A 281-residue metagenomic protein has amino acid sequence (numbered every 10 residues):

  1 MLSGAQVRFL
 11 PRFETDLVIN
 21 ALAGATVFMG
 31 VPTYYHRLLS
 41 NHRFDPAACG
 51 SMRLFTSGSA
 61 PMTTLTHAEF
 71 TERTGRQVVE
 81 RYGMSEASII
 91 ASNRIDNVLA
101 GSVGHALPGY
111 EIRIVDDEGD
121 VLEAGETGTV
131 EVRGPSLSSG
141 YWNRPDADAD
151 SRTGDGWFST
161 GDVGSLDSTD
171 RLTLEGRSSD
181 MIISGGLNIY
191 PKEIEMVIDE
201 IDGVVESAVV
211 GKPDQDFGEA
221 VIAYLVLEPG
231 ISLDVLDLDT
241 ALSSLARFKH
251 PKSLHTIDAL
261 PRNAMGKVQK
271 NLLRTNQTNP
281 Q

Functional and structural regions predicted by a protein language model:
L2-A5, L22-G30, L39-A100, E111 (+1 more regions): Gly/Ser/Thr-rich phosphate-binding loop
A5-G24, I189-V197: ATP-dependent adenylate-forming carboxylate-activation enzymes
V31, G134, S139-G140, D155 (+4 more regions): AMP-binding/adenylate-forming catalytic core of the ANL superfamily
S59, G83, G104, D162 (+1 more regions): Active-site glycine-centered loops adjacent to acidic/histidine catalytic or metal-binding residues that shape
V79-S85, G104-A106, V210-P213, H255: Beta-strand->loop->alpha-helix junctions that form or flank phosphate-binding loops in nucleotide-handling enzymes
H105-G109, D120-S151, L187-I189: Conserved ATP/PPi-binding loop(s) of AMP-dependent carboxylate-activating enzymes
R113-E131, D150, S168-T169, I231-V235 (+1 more regions): Conserved beta-loop-beta connector loops within the AMP-binding
T275-Q281: Acidic/polar alpha-helix N-cap and adjacent early helical turns within long charge-rich amphipathic helices/linkers
